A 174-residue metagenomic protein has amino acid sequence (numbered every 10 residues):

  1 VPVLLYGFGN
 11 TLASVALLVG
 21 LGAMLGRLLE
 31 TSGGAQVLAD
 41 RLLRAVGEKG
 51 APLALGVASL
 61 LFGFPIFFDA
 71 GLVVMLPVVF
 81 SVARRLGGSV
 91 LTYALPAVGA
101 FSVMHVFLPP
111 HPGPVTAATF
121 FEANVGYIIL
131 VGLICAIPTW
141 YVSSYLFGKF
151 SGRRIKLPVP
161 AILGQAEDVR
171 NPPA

Functional and structural regions predicted by a protein language model:
V1, L130-A174: Long, contiguous bundles of hydrophobic transmembrane helices that form the permeation core of multi-pass
P2-R85: Membrane-embedded alpha-helical segments and adjacent helix-loop junctions characteristic of multi-pass solute
V3-A13, E122-I134: Interfacial loop-to-helix junctions that mark the boundaries of transmembrane helices in multi-pass membrane
L17-L18, L72-V73, L108, P112-G113 (+1 more regions): Alpha-helical transmembrane segments and their lipid-water interface positions in multi-pass membrane proteins
G26-E30, P109-F120: Long, highly hydrophobic alpha-helical transmembrane signal-anchor segments
E48-G63, L86-V106, P110, N124-V131 (+1 more regions): Alpha-helical transmembrane segments of multi-pass membrane proteins
F68-D69, V73-S89, P114-I128: Membrane-interfacial helix-loop connectors
